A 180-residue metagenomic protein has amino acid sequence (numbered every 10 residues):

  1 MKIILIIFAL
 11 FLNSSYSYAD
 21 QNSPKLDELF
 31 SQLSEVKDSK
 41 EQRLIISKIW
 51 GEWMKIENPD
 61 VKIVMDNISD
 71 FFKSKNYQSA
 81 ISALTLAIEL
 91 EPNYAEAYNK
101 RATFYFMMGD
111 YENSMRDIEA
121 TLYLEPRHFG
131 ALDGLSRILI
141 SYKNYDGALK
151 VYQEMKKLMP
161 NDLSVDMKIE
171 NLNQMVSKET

Functional and structural regions predicted by a protein language model:
S17-D66: N-terminal leader/linker segments that initiate helical-solenoid repeat arrays
L33-S34, W50, I88, L122 (+2 more regions): A conserved position within tetratricopeptide repeats
D38, Q42, M54-V61, N144-K150 (+1 more regions): Alpha-helical linker/edge segments of TPR/alpha-solenoid repeat scaffolds and analogous pre-/post-domain helices
K40-R43, E57, F129-G130, L158-E170: Boundary/linker segments of alpha-helical solenoid repeat arrays
N58-E125, G130: Alpha-helical adaptor scaffolds
K73, M107-M108, S141-Y142, L158 (+1 more regions): Register position in tetratricopeptide repeats
